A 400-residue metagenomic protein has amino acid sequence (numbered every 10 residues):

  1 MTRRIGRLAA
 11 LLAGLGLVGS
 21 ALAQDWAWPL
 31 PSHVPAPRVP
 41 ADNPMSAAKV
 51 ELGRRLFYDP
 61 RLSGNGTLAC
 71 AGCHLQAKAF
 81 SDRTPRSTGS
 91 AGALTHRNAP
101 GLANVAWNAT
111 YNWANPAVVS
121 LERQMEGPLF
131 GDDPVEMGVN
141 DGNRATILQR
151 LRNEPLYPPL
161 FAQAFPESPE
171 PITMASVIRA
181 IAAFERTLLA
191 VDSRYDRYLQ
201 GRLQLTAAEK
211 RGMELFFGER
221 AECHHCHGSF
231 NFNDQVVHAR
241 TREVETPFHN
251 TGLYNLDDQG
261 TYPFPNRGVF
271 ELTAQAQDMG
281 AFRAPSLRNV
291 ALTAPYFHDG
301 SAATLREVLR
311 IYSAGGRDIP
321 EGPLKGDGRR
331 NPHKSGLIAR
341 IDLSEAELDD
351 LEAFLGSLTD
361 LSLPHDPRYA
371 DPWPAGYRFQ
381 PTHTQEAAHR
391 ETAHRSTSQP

Functional and structural regions predicted by a protein language model:
M1-A10: Bacterial N-terminal signal peptides that target proteins for export
V18-G19: N-terminal signal peptide c-region/cleavage motif recognized by signal peptidases
Q24-G127, D196-I311, R317-L324, P367-P400: Short glycine/threonine-rich turn/loop motifs
V39-D42, D59, P134, R144-L148 (+2 more regions): Second-shell loop/turn segments in exported
N108-A114, D132-G138, S168: Short, polar/flexible loop-turn hinges at active-site or ligand-entry regions and domain interfaces
M125, L129-P158, A162: A short, charged helix-loop
Q149-H238, Q259, D350-G356: Extended surface/linker regions that mediate inter-domain or inter-protein docking in multi-component redox
D318-L343, D350, L363, P367: C-terminal soluble interaction/assembly domains
